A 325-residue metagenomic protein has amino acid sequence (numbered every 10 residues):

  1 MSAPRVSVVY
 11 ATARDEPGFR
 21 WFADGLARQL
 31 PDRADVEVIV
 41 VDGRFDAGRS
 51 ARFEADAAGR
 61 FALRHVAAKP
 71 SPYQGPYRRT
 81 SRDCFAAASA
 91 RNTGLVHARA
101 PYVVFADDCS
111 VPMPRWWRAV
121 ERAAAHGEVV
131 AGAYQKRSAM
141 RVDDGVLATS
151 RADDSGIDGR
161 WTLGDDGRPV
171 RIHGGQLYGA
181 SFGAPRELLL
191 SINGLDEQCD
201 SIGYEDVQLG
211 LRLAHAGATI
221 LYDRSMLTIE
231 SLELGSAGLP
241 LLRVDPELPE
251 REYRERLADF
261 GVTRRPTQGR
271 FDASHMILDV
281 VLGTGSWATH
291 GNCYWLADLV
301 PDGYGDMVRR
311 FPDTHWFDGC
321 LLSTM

Functional and structural regions predicted by a protein language model:
D24-D35: Short, acidic, metal-binding catalytic loop of nucleotide-sugar glycosyltransferases
A34-F45, R64-P70: Short beta-strand/loop segment that forms part of the nucleotide-sugar
A51-V96: Active-site-proximal specificity loops/subdomain of glycosyltransferases
V103: Short aromatic/hydrophobic "clamp" motif used to bind/position activated sugar donors
D108-A123: Acidic donor-binding/catalytic loop of UDP-sugar-dependent glycosyltransferases, especially processive GT2
V130-S150: Short beta-strand-to-loop element that shapes/binds the nucleotide-sugar donor at the catalytic cleft/hinge
G164-A184: A recurrent flexible, glycine/aromatic-enriched loop bordering the glycosyltransferase active site that acts as
D200-M325: C-terminal catalytic/acceptor-binding lobe
